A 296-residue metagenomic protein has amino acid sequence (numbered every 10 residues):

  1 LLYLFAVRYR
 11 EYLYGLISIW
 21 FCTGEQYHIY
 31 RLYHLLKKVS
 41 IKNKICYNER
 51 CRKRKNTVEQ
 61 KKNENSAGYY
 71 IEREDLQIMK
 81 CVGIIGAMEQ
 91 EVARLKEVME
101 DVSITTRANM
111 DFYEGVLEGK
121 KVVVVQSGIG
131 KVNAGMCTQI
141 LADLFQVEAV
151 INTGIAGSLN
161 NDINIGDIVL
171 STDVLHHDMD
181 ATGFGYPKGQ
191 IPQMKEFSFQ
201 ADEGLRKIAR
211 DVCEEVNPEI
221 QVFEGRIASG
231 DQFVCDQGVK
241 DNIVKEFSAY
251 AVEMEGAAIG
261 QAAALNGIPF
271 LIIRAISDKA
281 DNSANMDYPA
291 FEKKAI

Functional and structural regions predicted by a protein language model:
Y27-I29, Y33-L35, S40, K44-N48 (+4 more regions): Short, positively charged and aromatic/hydrophobic N-terminal segments
I78-Q200: Metabolite-binding pocket within alpha/beta catalytic cores that recognizes anionic/polar moieties
L159-F247: Mid-sequence, gly/pro-rich, charge-dense loop/helix-turn segments that line enzyme active sites
F233-D278: A C-terminal functional module that forms or caps the active site or interfaces directly with catalytic machinery
A280-I296: His/Asp/Glu-rich mid-to-C-terminal helical/loop segments that flank catalytic regions of hydrolases
